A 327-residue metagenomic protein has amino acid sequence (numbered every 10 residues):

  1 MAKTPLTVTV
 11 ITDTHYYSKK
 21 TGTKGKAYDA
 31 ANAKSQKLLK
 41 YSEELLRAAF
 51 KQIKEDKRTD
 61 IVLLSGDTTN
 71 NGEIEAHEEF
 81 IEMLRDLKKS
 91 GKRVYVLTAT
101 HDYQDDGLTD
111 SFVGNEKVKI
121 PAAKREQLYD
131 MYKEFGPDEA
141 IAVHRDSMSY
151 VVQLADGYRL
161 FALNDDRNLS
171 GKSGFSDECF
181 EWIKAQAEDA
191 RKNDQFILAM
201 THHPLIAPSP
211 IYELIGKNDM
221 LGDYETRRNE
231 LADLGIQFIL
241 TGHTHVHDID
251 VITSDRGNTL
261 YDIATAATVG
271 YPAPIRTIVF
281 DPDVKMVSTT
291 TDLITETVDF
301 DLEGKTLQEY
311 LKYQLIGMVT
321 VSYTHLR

Functional and structural regions predicted by a protein language model:
M1-I74, S176: N-terminal active-site segment of His-dependent metallophosphoesterases
P5-S18, G157-N168, M200, Y261-A266 (+1 more regions): Active-site-proximal beta-strand elements of phosphoester/diester hydrolases
D13, G66-D67, A99-T100, H202 (+1 more regions): Active-site glycine-centered loops adjacent to acidic/histidine catalytic or metal-binding residues that shape
Y17-K19, N70-E73, Y103-G107, L169-G171 (+4 more regions): Short catalytic/ligand-binding loop motif for oxyanion handling, primarily in non-cytosolic enzymes, centered on
E55-I61, R93, R159-F161, S170-Y261: His/acidic metal-ligating clusters that form di-metal
I74, E79-E188, R256, T277: Extended active-site neighborhood of metal-dependent phosphoesterases/phosphodiesterases
T290-F300: Short, solvent-exposed aromatic-acidic interface loops
T324-H325: Conserved small/polar residues in nucleotide/adenosyl-binding loops
